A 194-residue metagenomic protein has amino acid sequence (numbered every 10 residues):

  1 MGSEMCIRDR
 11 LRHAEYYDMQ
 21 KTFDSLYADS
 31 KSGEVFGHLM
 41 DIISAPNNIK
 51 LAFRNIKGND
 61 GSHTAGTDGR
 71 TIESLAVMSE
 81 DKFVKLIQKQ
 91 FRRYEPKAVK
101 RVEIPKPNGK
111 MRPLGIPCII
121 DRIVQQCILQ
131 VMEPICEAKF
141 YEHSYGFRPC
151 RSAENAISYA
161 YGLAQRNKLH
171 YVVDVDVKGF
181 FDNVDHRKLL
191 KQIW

Functional and structural regions predicted by a protein language model:
M1-I7: Short, small-residue-biased leader/transition segments that mark boundaries at the very start of proteins
R8-M78: N-terminal alpha-helical targeting/anchoring segments
D18, V35, G115, I119-L129 (+7 more regions): Duplex nucleic acid-engaging cores and interfaces of nucleic-acid transaction enzymes
T22-S25, D29, N55, N59 (+6 more regions): Generic, well-ordered alpha-helical scaffold segments in large soluble proteins
I56, L86-K110, I123-V131, S158-N167: Reverse-transcriptase-like RNA-dependent polymerase core
D60-L75, K97-I123, K139-S152, V173-D174: Short, conserved non-catalytic motifs in the polymerase core
S62-T71, G115, E154-I193: Conserved catalytic palm subdomain of right-hand nucleotidyl-transferase polymerases, strongest for RNA-directed enzymes
S74-K89, I193-W194: A short, contiguous, amphipathic alpha-helix enriched in charged residues
